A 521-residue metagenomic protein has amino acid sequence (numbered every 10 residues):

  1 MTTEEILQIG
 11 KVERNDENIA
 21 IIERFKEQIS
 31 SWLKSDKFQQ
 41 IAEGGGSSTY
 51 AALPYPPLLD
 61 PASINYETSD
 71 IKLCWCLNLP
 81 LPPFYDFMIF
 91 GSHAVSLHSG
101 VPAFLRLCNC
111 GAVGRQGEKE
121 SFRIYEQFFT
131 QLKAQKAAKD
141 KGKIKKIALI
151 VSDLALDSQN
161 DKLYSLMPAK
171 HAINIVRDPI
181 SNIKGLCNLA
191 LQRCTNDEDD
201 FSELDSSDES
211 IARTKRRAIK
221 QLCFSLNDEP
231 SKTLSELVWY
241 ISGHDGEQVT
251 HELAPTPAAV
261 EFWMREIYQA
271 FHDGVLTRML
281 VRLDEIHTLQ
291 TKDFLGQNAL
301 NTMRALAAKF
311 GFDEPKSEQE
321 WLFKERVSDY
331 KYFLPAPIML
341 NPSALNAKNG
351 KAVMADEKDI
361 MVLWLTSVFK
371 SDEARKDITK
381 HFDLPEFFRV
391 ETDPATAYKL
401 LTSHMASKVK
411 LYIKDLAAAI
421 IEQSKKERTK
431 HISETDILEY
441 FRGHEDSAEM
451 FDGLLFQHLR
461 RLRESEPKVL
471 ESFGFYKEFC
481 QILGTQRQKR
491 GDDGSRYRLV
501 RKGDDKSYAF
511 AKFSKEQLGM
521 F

Functional and structural regions predicted by a protein language model:
M1-Y66, D436-H444, D452-Q481, R501: Long, basic/Gly/Ser/Thr-rich N-terminal segments that mediate initial subcellular attachment or targeting
G45, Y50-E203, W263-M279, M520: PAPS-dependent sulfotransferase catalytic domain
S99-A103, A305, K309, L454 (+2 more regions): Amphipathic alpha-helical segments that form well-ordered structural scaffolds and often line/cohere around active
S158-K351, A355-K358, L365-S371: PAPS-dependent sulfotransferase catalytic domain
Q290-D293, D377, F387, D436 (+2 more regions): Short, solvent-exposed coil/turn linker segments
S317-M450: PAPS-dependent sulfotransferase catalytic core
T402-F521: Long, positively charged, glycine-interspersed low-complexity recognition regions
